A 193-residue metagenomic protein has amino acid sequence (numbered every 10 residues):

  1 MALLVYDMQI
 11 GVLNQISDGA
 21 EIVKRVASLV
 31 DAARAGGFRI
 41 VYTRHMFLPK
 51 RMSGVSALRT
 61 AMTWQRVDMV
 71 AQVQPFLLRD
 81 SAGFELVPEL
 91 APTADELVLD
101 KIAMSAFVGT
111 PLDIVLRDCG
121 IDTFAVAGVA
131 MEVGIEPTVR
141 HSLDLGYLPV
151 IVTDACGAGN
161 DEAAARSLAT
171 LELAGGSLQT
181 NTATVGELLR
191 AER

Functional and structural regions predicted by a protein language model:
M1-A2, S28-G36, S53, T60-R193: Active-site-adjacent betaalpha module
M8, H45, D154: Active-site loop/turn elements of alpha/beta-hydrolase fold enzymes, especially the short glycine-/histidine-rich
Q9-N14: Short acidic, Gly/Ser-rich segments with clustered Asp/Glu that frequently serve as metal-coordination loops in enzyme
Q15-G19, E162-A163: Short, solvent-exposed loop/turn segments at secondary-structure boundaries
S17-A33, G37-M46: A short alpha/beta connector and helix-capping loop motif
M46-V55: Short, solvent-exposed beta-strand-terminating loops
